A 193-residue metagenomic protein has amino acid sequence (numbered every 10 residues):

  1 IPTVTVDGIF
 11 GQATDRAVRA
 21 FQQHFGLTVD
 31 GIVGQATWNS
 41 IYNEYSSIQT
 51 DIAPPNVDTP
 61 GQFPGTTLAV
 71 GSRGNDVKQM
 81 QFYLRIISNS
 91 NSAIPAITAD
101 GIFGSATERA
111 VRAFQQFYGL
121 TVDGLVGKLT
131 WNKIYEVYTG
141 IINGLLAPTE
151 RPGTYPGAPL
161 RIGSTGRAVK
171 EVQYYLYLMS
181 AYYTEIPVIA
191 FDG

Functional and structural regions predicted by a protein language model:
I1-G193: Cell-envelope/ECM-targeting effectors and their regulatory/trafficking segments
